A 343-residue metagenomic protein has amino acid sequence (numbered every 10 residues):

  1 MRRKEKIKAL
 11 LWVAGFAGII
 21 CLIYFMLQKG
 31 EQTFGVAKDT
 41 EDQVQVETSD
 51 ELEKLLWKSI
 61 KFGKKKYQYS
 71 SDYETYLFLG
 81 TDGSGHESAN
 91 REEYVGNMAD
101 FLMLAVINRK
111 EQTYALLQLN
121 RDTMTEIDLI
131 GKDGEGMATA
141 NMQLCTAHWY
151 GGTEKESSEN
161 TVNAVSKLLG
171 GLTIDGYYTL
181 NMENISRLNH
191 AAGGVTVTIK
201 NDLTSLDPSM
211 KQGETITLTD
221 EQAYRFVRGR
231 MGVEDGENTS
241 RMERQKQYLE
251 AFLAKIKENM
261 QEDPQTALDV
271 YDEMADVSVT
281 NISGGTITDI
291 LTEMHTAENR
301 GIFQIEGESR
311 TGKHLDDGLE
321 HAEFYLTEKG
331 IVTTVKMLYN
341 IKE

Functional and structural regions predicted by a protein language model:
M1-A9: Short, low-complexity patches enriched in S/T/P/G
A9-W12, F16, I23-E343: Non-catalytic, solvent-exposed segments at the cell envelope interface
